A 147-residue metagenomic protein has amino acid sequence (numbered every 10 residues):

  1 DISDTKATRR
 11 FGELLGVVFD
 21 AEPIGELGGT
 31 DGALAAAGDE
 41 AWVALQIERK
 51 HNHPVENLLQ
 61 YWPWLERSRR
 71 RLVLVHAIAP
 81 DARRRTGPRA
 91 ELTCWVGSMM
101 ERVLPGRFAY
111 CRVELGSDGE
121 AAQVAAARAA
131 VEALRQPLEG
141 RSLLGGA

Functional and structural regions predicted by a protein language model:
D1-G25, G146-A147: Acidic-basic catalytic patches of nuclease active cores, encompassing PD-(D/E)XK and other metal-cofactor nuclease
S3-D4, H53-N57, Q123: Phosphate/oxyanion-binding active-site loops and adjacent basic polyanion-contact surfaces
L14, A37-G38, R67-R71, R102-G106: Alpha-helix C-cap/termination motif
P23-A37: Catalytic centers of nucleases
G32-L34, E40-H51, W64: Conserved catalytic cores of phosphodiester-cleaving nucleases, focusing on short active-site segments
V43-L45, V73-V75, C111: Hydrophobic/aromatic beta-strand patches that form the interior of the parallel beta-sheet core in alpha/beta enzyme
K50-M99: Catalytic cores of nucleic-acid endonucleases
D81-G146: Domain-level recognition of nuclease-like catalytic cores that cleave nucleotide substrates
